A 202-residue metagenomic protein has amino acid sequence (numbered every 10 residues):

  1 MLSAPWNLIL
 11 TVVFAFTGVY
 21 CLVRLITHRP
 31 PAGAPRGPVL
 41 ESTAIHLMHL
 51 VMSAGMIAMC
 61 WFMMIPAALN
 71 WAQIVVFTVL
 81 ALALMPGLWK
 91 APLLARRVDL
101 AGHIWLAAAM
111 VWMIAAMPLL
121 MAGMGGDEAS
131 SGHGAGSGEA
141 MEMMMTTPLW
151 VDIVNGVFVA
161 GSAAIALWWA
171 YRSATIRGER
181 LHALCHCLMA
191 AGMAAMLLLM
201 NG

Functional and structural regions predicted by a protein language model:
M1-G202: Alpha-helical membrane segments of multi-pass proteins
